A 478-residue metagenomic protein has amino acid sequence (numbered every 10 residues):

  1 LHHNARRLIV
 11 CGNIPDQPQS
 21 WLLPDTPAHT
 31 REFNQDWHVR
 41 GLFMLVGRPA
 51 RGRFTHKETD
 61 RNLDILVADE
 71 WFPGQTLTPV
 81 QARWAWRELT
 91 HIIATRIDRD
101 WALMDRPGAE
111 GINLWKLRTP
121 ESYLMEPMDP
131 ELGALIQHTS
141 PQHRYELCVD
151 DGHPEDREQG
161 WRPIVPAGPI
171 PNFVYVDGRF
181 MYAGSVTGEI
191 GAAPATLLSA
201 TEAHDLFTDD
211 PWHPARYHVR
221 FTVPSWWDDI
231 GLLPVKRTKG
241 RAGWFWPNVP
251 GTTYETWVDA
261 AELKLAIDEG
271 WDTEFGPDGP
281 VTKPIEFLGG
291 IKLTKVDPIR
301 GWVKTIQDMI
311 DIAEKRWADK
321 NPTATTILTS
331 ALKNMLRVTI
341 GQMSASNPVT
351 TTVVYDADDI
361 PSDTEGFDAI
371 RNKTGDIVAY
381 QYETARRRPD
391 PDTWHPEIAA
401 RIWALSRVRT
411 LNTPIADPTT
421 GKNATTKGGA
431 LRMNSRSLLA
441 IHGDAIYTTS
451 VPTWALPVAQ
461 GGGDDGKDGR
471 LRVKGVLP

Functional and structural regions predicted by a protein language model:
L1-P478: Conserved acidic
